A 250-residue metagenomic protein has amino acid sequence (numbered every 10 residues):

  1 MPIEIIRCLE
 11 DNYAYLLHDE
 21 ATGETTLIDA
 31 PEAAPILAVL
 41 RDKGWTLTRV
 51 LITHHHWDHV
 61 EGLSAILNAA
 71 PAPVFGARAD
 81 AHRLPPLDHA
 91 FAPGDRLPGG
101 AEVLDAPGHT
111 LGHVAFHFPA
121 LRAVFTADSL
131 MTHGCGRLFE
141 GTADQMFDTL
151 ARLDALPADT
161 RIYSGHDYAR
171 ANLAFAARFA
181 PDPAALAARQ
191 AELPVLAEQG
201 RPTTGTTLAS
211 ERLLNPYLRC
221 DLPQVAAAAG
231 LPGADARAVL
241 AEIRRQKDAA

Functional and structural regions predicted by a protein language model:
M1-W45, F116-A127: Conserved beta-strand hairpin/beta-sheet module of binuclear metal-dependent hydrolase folds, prominently
L9-E10, T25, E32-D105, A188: Active-site HxH/HxHxD metal-binding segment of metal-dependent hydrolases
L16, R96-P119, A123-V124, A155: Core dinuclear metal-dependent hydrolase active-site scaffold
L17, D29, H54, I66 (+7 more regions): Divalent metal-coordination and catalytic microenvironments
L27, V74-G76, V124-F125, Y163: Structural detector of well-ordered beta-strand residues that form the stable sheet scaffold of enzyme domains
A30-P31, H55, A79-D80, H109-T110 (+4 more regions): Active-site metal-binding loops of divalent metal-dependent hydrolases
G134-T160: Active-site-adjacent loop/tail segments of enzyme domains
A151-R161, R170-A250: Accessory terminal helices/loops
